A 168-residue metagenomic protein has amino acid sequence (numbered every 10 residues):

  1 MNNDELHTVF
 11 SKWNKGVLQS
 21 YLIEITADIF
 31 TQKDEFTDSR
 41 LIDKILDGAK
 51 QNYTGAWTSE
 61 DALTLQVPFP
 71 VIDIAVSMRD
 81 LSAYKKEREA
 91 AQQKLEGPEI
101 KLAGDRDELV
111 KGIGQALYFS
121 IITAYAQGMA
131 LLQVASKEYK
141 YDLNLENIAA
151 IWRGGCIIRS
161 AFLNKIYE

Functional and structural regions predicted by a protein language model:
M1-E168: C-terminal substrate-binding/catalytic lobe of Rossmann-fold NAD(P)-dependent dehydrogenases
